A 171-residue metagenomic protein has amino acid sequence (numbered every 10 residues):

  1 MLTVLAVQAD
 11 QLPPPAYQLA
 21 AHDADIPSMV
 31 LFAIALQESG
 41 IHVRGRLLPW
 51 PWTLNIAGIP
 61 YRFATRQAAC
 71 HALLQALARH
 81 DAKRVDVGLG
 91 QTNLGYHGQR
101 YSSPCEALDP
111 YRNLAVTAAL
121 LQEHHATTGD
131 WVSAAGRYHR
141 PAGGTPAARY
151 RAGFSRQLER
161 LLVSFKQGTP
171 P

Functional and structural regions predicted by a protein language model:
M1-V4: Bacterial N-terminal signal peptides
V7-P171: Catalytic glycan-binding domains that act on GlcNAc-containing polysaccharides
